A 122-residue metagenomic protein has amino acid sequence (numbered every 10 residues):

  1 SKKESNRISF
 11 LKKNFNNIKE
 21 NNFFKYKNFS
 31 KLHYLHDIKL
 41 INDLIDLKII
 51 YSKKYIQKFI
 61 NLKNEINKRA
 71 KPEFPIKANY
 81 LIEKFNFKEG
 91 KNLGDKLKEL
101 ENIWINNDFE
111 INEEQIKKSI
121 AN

Functional and structural regions predicted by a protein language model:
S1-N122: C-terminal subdomains that position terminal phosphate/3'-OH groups for nucleotidyl transfer/ligation, primarily on
